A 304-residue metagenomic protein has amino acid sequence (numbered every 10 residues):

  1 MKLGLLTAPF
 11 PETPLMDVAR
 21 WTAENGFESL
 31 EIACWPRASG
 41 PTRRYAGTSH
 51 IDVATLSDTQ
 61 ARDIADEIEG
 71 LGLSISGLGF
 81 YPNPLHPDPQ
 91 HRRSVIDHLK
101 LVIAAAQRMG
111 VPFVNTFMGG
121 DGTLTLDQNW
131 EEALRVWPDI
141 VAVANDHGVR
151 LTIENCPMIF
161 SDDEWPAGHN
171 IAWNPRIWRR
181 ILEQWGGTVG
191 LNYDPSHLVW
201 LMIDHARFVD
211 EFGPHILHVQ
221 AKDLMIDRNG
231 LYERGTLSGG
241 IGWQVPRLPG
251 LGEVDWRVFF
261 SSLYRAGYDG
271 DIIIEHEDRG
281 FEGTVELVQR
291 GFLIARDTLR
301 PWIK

Functional and structural regions predicted by a protein language model:
M1-G4, I75-H86, G120-D121, T236-G239: N-terminal small/glycine-rich loop or linker at the start of catalytic domains across soluble metabolic enzymes
M1-S29, C34-A38, E69, G110-P112 (+2 more regions): Histidine-acidic metal/acid-base catalytic patches
K2-L5, T48-H50, H86-D88, L124-L126 (+1 more regions): A short, structure-level motif marking secondary-structure boundaries and short turns
P9, T55-D58, R93, E131 (+2 more regions): Conserved phosphate-coordination/catalytic loops
I32-R37, F80-N83, T116-G119, C156-M158 (+1 more regions): Active-site loop/turn elements of alpha/beta-hydrolase fold enzymes, especially the short glycine-/histidine-rich
A33-D63, L124: Glycine-rich, proline-tolerant flexible connector loops at the mouths of alpha/beta enzymes
R62-S74, P84-Y193, W200, E211 (+1 more regions): Active-site acidic/histidine proton-transfer and metal-coordination neighborhood in alpha/beta enzyme cores
